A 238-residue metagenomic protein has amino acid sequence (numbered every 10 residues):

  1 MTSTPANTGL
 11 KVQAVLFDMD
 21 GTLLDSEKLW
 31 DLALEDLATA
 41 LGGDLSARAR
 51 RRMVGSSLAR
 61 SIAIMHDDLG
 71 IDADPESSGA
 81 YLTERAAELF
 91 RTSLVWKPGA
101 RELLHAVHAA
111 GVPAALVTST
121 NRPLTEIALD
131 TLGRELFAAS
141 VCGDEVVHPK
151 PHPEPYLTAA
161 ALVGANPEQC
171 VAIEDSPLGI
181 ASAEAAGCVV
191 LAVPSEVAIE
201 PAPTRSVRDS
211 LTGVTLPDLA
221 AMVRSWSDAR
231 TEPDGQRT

Functional and structural regions predicted by a protein language model:
T2-Q13, H105-H108, V112, N121-T238: Asp-based, Mg2+/Mn2+-dependent phosphohydrolase catalytic module
T2-R51: Active-site neighborhood of HAD-like aspartate-dependent phosphohydrolases
T22, T118-T120: Conserved phosphate-coupling serine/threonine residues in phosphotransfer and NTP-handling enzymes
K28-L32, A59, R122, E126: Short, surface-exposed alpha-helical segments at coil->helix boundaries
L29, M53, S57, Y81 (+4 more regions): Short beta->alpha linker loops
L32-E76, P98: Alpha-helical substrate-recognition element adjacent to the catalytic core
M65-E102, A110: Metal-dependent phosphoesterase signature
